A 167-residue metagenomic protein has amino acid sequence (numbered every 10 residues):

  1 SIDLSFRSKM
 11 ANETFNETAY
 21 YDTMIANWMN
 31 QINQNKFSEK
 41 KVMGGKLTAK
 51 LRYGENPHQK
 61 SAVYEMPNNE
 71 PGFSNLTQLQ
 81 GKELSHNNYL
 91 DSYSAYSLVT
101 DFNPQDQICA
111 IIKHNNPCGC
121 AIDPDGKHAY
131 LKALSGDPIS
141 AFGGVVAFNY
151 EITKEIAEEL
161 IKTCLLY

Functional and structural regions predicted by a protein language model:
I2-L166: Active-site loops and adjacent core secondary-structure elements that bind or stabilize anionic groups
